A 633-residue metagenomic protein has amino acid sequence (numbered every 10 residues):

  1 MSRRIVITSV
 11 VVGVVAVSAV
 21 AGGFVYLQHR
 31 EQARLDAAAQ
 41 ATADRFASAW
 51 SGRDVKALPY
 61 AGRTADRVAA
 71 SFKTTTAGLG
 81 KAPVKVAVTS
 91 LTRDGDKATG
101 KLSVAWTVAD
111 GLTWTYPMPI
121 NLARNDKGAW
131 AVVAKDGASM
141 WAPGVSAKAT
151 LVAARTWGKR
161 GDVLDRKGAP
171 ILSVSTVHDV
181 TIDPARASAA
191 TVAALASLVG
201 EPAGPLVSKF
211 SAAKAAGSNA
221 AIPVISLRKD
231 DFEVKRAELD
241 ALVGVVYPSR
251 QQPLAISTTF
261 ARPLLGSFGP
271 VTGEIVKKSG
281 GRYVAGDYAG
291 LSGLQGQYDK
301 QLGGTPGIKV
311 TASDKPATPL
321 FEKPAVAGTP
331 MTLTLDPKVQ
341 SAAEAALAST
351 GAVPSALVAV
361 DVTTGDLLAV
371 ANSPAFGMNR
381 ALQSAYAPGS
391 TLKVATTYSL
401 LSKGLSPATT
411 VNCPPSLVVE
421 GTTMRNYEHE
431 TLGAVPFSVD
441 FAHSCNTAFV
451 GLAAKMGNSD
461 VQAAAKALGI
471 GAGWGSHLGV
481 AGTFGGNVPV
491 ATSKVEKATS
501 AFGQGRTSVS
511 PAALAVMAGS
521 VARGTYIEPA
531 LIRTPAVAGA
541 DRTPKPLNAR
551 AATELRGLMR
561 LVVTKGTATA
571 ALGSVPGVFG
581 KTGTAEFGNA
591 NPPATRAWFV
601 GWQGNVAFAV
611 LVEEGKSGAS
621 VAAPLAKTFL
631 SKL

Functional and structural regions predicted by a protein language model:
S2-S48: Short, low-complexity N-terminal intrinsically disordered segments enriched in polar/charged residues
H29-A33, R45, P59-G62, T107-A109 (+12 more regions): Second-shell loop/turn segments in exported
E31, L35, Q40-R45, S51-K101: Short solvent-exposed beta->alpha transition segments
Q40-S48, K56, Y60, A70 (+19 more regions): Solvent-exposed, polar/charged alpha-helical surfaces in well-ordered, non-transmembrane soluble domains, broadly
F46-D54, G62, T76-P83, K167 (+21 more regions): Sec/Tat-exported extracytoplasmic proteins
A82-D94, T99-P354, R596: Extracytoplasmic/periplasmic proteins that interact with beta-lactams or build/remodel peptidoglycan
R160, Q383-L392: Gly/Ser-rich catalytic serine loop of serine hydrolases
S313-P319, S355-A385, S399-E614, G618: Beta-lactam-recognizing serine transpeptidase/beta-lactamase-like catalytic domain environment
